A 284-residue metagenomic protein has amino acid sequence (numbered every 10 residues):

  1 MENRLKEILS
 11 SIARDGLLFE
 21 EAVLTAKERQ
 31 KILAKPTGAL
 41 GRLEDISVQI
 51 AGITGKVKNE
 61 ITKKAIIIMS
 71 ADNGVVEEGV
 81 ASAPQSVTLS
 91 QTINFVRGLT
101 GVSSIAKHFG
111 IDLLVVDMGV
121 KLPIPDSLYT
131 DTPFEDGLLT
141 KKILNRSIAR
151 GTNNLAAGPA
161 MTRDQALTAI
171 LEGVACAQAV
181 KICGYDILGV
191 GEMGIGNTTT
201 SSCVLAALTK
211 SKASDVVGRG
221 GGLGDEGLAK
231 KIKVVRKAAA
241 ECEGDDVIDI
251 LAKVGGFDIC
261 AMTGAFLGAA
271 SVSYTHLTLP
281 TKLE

Functional and structural regions predicted by a protein language model:
E2-Y274: N-terminal loops that bind phosphate or other acidic moieties and the adjacent beta-alpha structural core
T275-E284: Conserved small/polar residues in nucleotide/adenosyl-binding loops
